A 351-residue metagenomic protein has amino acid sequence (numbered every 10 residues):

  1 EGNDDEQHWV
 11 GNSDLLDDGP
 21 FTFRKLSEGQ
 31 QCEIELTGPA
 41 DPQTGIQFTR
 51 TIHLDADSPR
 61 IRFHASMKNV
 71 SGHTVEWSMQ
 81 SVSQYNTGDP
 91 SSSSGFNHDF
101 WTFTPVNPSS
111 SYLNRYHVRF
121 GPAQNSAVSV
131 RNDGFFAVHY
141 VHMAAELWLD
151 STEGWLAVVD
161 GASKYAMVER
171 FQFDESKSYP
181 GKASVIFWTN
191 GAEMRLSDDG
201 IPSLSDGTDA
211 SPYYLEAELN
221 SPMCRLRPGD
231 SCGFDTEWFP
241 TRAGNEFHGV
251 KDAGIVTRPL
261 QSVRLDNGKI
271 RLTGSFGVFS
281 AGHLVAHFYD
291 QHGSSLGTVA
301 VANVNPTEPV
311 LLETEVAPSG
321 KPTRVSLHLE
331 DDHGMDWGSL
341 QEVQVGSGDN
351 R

Functional and structural regions predicted by a protein language model:
G2-P59, E76, N86-S91, T208-L215: Extended, loop-rich substrate-binding clefts of extracytoplasmic carbohydrate-active enzymes
I61-N69, G229, R271-G274: Short, well-ordered beta-strand segments enriched in hydrophobic/aromatic residues
V70-S78, S83-G233, F239: A contiguous, surface-exposed recognition patch within enzymatic or periplasmic domains that forms
H73-S81, H248, H283-H287: Short, hydrophobic/aromatic beta-strand segments
A243-G268: Short, compositionally biased P/S/T/A/G/V-rich stretches that sit at domain boundaries
I270-V278, F288: Aromatic/hydrophobic beta-strand junction motif of beta-rich domains
A286, T314-V343: Short, aromatic- and glycine-rich surface loops/edge beta-strands on solvent-exposed regions
L296-T307: Solvent-exposed serine/threonine-rich low-complexity stretches and specific carbohydrate-binding patches
